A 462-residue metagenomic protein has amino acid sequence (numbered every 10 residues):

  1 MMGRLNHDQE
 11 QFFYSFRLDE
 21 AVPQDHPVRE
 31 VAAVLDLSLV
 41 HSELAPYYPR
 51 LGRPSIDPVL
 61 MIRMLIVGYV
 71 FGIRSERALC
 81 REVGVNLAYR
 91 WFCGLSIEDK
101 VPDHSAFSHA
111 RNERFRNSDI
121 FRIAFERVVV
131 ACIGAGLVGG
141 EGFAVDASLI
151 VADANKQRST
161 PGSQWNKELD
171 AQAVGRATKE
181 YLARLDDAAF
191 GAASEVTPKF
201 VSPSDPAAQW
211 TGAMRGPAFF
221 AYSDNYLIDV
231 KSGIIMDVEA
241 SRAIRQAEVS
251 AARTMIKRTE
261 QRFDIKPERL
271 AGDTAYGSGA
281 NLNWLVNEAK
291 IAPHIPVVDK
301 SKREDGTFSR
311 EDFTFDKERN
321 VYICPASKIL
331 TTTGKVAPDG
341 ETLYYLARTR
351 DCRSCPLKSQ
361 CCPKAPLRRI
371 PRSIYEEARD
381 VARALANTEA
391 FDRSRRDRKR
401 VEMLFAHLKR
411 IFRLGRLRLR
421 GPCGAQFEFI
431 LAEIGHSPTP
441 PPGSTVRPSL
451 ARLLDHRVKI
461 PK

Functional and structural regions predicted by a protein language model:
M1-R29: Hydrophobic alpha-helical membrane-insertion signals
G3-L5, G72-V85, L95-K462: Anion-binding and metal-coordination hotspots
E10-F13, L44, R90, I133 (+2 more regions): Short hydrophobic/aromatic segments of transmembrane alpha-helices and their interfaces
P23-I66, F71, I374: Basic, short loop/linker segments at the boundary and entry of helix-turn-helix/winged-helix-like folds
S38-S42, N86, R90, I411: A short secondary-structure junction motif
S42, V59, L65-I66, R90-H104 (+1 more regions): Peripheral, non-cofactor segments flanking catalytic/redox cores
V67-V70, V85, Y89: Amphipathic alpha-helical interaction surfaces
